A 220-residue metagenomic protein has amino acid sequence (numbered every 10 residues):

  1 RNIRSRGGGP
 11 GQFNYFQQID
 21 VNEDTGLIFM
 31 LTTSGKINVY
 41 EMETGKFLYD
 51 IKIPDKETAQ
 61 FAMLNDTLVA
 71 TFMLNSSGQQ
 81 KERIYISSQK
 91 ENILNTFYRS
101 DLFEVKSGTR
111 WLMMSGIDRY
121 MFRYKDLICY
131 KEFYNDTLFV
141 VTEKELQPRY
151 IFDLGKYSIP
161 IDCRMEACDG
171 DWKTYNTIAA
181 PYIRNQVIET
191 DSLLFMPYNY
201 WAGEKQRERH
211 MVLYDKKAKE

Functional and structural regions predicted by a protein language model:
R1, G26-T32, D66-G78, Y85 (+2 more regions): Short beta-strand elements that form the blades of beta-propeller/WD-repeat-like and other beta-sheet-rich scaffold
R1-G26: Blade-loop segments of beta-propeller domains
R1-S5, K36-P54, K81-K106, R110 (+2 more regions): Surface-exposed loop/turn elements that mediate protein-protein interactions on large endomembrane-trafficking
Q12-D20, D55-L64, G116-R119, Y182-N185: Repeated scaffold domains used in trafficking and secretory/extracellular systems, primarily beta-propellers
Q18-K46: A generic tandem-repeat structural signature
N22, K56-F72, S76-Q80, S158-D171: Long amphipathic alpha-helical scaffold regions
G45, A62-M63, L68-V69, Q89 (+2 more regions): N-terminal regulatory/sensing modules of transcriptional regulators
N95, K106-R123, L127-K131, T142-E143: Long, internal scaffold/assembly segments composed of regular secondary structure
